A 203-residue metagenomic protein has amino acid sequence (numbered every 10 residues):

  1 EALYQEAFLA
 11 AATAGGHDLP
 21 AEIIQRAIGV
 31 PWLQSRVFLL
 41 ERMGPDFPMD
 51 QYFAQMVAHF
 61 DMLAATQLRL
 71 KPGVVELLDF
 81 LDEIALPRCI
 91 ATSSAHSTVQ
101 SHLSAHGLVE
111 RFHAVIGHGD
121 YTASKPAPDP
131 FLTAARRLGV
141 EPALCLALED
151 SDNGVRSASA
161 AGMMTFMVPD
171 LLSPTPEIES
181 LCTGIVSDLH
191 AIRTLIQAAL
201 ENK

Functional and structural regions predicted by a protein language model:
E1, F8-A10, W32, V37 (+7 more regions): Proteins with a high burden of low-complexity, intrinsically disordered sequence enriched in S/T/G/P/A and R, requiring
E1-I84: N-terminal helical cap/lid subdomain that shapes the substrate entry/recognition surface in HAD-like hydrolases
L19-V30, F47, Q51, A65-P72 (+7 more regions): Residues at secondary-structure transition points
D79-D82, L86, A95-K203: Asp-based, Mg2+/Mn2+-dependent phosphohydrolase catalytic module
